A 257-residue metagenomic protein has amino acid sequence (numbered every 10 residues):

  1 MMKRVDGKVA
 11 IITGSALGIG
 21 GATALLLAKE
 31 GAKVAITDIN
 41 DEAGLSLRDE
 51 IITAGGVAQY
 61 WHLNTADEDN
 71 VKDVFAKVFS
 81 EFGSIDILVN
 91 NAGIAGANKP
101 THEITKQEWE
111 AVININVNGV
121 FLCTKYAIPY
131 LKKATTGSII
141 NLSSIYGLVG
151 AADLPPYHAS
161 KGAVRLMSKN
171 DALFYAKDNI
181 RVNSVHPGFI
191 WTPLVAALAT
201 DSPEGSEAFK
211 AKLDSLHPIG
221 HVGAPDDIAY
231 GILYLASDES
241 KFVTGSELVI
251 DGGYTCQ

Functional and structural regions predicted by a protein language model:
K3-A35: Canonical Rossmann dinucleotide-binding motif of NAD(H)/NADP(H)-dependent dehydrogenases/reductases, specifically
A95-N98, V149, T192, I232-L233 (+1 more regions): Short C-terminal tail/terminal secondary-structure segment of NAD(P)H-dependent dehydrogenase/reductase domains
K99-T101, T105-I113, L213: Substrate-binding pocket helix/loop in short-chain dehydrogenase/reductase
T124, S160, S168: Active-site helix of classical SDR
S144: Residue(s) in the substrate-gating loop at a strand-loop-helix junction that position the organic substrate next
A176, R181, V243-G245: Short, small/polar-rich loop/turn modules that mediate ligand/substrate recognition or access, typified
S184, E207-E239, V243, G252: C-terminal helical subdomain
